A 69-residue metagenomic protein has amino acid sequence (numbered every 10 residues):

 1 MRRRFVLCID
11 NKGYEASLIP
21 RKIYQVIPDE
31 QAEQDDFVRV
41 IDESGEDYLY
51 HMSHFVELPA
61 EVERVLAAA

Functional and structural regions predicted by a protein language model:
R2-V6: Short structural boundary motif marking the start of a folded domain
L7, N11-Y50: Basic/aromatic-rich interaction segments and small domains that mediate binding to polyanionic partners
E46-A69: C-terminal structural segments of small proteins and small subunits
